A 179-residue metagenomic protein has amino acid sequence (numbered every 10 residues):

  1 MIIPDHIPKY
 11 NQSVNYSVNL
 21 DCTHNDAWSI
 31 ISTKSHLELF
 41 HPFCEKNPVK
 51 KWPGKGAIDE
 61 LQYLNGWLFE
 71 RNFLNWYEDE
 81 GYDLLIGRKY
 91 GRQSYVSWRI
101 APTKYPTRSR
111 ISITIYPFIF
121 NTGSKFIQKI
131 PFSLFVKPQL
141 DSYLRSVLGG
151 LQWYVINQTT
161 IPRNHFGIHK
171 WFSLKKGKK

Functional and structural regions predicted by a protein language model:
M1-W52, L174-K179: Hydrophobic ligand-binding cavity/cleft-lining segments
S13-N15, W67-R71, R92-S97: Short, surface-exposed coil-to-beta transition loops
D21-N25, N75-D79, R99-R110: A short, structured loop/turn motif at beta-sheet edges
D26-I31, L37, D59, F73 (+3 more regions): Hydrophobic pocket/interface hotspot
L37, N65-F69, N75-G81, Y90-G91: Short, charged/polar surface micro-motifs in flexible loops or helix N-caps
A57-L64, D83-K89: Short beta-strand segments that buttress and anchor functional surface loops
R88-S146, L151-W153, N157, P162-N164: Beta-strand/loop substructures that line and gate deep hydrophobic ligand-binding cavities in soluble
I161-K179: Charge-rich (especially acidic), low-complexity segments
